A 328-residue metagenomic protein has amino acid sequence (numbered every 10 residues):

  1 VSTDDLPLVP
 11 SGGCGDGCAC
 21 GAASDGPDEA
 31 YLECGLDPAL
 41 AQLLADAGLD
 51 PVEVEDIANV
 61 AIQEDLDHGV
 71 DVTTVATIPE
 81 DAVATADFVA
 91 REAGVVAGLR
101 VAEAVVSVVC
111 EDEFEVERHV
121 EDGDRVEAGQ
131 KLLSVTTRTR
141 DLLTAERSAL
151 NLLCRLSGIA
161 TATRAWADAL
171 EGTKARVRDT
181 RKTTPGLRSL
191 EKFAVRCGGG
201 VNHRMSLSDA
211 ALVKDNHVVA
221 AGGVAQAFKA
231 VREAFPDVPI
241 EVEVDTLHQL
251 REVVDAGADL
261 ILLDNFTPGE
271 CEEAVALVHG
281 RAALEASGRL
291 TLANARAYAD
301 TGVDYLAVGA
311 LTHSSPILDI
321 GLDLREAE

Functional and structural regions predicted by a protein language model:
V1-C20: N-terminal acidic, proline/glycine-rich, low-complexity intrinsically disordered segments
C14, C18-C20, G26-A256, G269-L277 (+4 more regions): Acidic/glycine-rich phosphate/pyrophosphate-binding loops and surrounding catalytic core that coordinate Mg2+
E243, L262-L263: Short internal beta-strands
A310-E328: Short, charged, intrinsically disordered terminal tails
